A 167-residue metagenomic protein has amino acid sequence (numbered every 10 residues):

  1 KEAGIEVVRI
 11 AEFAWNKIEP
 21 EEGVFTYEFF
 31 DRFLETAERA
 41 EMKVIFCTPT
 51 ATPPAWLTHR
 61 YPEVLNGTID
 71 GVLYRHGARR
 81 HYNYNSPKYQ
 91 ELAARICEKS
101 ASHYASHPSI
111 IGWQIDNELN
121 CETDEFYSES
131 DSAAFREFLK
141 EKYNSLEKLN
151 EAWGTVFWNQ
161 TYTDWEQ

Functional and structural regions predicted by a protein language model:
K1-Y74, C97-A101: Aromatic-lined substrate-binding rim segments of carbohydrate-active enzymes
Y74-Q167: Polysaccharide-binding and catalytic clefts of secreted carbohydrate-active enzymes
